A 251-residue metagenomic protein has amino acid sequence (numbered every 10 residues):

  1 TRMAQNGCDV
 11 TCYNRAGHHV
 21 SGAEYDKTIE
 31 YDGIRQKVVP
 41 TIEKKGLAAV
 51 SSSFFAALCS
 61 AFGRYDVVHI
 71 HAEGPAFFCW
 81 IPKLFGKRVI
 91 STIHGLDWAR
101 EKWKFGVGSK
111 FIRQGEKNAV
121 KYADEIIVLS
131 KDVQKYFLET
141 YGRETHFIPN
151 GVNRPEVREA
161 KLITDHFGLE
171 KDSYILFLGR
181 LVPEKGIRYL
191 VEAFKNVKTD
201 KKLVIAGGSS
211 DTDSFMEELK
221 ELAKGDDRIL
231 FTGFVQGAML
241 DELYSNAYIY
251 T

Functional and structural regions predicted by a protein language model:
E24-D26, V157-L169: A short helix/loop element that forms part of the nucleotide-sugar donor recognition site in Leloir-type
L47-A61, Y65-W98: An aromatic- and histidine-rich active-site surface loop
S51, R88, A99-N118, R158: Nucleotide-sugar donor phosphate/pyrophosphate-binding loop at the beta->alpha transition of glycosyltransferases
L58-A61, L84, V107-I126: Membrane-proximal helix-turn-helix segments that form the acceptor-binding/catalytic region of lipid-linked
D124, S245-T251: Acidic donor-binding loop of glycosyltransferase active sites
I127, G168-K198, L203-V204: Conserved donor-binding/catalytic core segment of Leloir-type glycosyltransferases
D132, G151: Carbohydrate-associated surface elements
M216-E242: Nucleotide-activated donor-binding/catalytic signature segment of Leloir-type glycosyltransferases, i.e., the conserved
